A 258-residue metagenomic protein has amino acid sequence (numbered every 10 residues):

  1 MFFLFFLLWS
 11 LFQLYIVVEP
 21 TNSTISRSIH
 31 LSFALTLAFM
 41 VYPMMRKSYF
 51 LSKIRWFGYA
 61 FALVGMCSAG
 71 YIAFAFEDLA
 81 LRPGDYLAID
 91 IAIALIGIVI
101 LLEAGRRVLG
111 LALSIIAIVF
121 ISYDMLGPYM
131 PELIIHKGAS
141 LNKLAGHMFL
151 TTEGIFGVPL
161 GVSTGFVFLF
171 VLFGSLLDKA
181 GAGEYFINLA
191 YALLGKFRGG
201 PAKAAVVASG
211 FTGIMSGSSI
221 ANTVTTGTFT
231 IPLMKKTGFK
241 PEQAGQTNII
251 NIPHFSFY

Functional and structural regions predicted by a protein language model:
M1-L81, I91-L95: Conserved, well-structured core domains of diverse proteins
F2-F6, A88-I96, G200-A204, S256-F257: Short hydrophobic alpha-helical membrane-embedded segments
L11, G70, I121-S122, F173 (+2 more regions): Hydrophobic residues within the alpha-helical transmembrane core of Major Facilitator Superfamily
M40-F50, L101-R106, D178-E184: C-terminal ends of transmembrane helices
F50-K53, L79-L172: Hydrophobic transmembrane alpha-helices of multi-pass solute/ion transporters
G105, L144-M148, T152, F186-F197 (+1 more regions): Hydrophobic alpha-helical segments of integral membrane proteins, encompassing both true transmembrane helices
T164-N188: Transmembrane alpha-helical segments in integral membrane proteins
N188-Y258: Hydrophobic transmembrane alpha-helices that form the pore/transport pathway of multi-pass ion and small-solute
